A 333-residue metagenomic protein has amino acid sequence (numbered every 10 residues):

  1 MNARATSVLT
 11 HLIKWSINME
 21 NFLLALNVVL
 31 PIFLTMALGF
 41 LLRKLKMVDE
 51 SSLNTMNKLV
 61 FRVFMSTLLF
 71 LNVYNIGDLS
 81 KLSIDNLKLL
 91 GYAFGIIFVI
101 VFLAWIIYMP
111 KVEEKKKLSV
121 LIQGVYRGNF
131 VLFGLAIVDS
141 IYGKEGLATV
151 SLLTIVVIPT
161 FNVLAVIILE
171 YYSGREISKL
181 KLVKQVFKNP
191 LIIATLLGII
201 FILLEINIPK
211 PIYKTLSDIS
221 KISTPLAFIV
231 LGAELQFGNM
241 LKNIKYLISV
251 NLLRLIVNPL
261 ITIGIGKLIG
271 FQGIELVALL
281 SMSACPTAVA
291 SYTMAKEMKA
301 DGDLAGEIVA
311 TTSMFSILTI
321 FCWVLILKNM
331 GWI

Functional and structural regions predicted by a protein language model:
T6-I333: Alpha-helical transmembrane segments of multi-pass small-molecule/ion transporters
